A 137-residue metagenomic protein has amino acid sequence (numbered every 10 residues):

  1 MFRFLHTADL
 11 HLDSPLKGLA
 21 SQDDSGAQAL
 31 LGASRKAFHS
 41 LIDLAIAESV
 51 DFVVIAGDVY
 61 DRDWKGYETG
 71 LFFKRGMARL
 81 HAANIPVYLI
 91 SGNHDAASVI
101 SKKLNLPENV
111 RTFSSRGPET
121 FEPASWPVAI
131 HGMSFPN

Functional and structural regions predicted by a protein language model:
M1-L71: N-terminal active-site segment of His-dependent metallophosphoesterases
F52, D63-N137: His/Asp/Glu-rich metal-coordinating catalytic cores of metallo-dependent phosphodiesterases/hydrolases acting on
